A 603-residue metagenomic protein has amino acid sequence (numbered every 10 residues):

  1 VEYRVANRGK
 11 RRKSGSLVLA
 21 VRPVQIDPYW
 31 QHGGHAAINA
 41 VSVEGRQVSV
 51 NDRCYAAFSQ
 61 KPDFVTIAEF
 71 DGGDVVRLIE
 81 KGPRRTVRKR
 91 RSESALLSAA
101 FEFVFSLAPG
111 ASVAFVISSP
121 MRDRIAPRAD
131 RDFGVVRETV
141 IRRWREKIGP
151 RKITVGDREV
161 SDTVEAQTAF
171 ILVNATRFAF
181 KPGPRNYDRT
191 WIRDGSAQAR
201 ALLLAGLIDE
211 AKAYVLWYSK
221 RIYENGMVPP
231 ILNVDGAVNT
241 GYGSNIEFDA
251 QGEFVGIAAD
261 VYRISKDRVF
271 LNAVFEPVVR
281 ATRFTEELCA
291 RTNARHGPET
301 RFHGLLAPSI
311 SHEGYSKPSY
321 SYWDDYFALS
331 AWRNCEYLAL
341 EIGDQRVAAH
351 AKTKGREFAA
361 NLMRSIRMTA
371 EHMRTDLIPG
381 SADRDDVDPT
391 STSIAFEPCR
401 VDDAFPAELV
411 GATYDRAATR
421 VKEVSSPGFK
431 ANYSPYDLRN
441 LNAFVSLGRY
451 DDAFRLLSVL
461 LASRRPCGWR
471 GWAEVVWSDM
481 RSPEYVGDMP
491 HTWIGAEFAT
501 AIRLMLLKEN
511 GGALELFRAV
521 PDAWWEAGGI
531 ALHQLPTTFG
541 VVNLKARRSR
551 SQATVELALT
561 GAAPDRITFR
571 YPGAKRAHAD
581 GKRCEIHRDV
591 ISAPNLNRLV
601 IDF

Functional and structural regions predicted by a protein language model:
V1-R189, I208, R268-N272, T282-F284 (+4 more regions): Acidic/polar, glycine-enriched structural segments that form the non-catalytic walls/loops of the carbohydrate-binding
A6-G9, F105-P109, V113, R131-F133 (+4 more regions): Aromatic-rich carbohydrate-recognition surfaces in CAZymes
Q31-G34, V155, F178-Y187, P230-I231 (+5 more regions): Short coil/turn segments at secondary-structure boundaries
R53, F58-T66, D71-V75, K147-A166 (+5 more regions): Active-site acid/base region of carbohydrate-active enzymes
R85-E93, Q167-A179, I222-I231, F254-V255 (+3 more regions): Active-site-adjacent bridging/hinge elements
P182, I310-S316, S482-V486: Flexible glycine/proline-enriched surface loops and loop-helix/loop-strand junctions
W191-K212, Y223, N272, E276 (+7 more regions): Active-site core of glycosidic bond-cleaving carbohydrate-active enzymes
D451-F603: Non-catalytic C-terminal accessory modules of carbohydrate-active enzymes
